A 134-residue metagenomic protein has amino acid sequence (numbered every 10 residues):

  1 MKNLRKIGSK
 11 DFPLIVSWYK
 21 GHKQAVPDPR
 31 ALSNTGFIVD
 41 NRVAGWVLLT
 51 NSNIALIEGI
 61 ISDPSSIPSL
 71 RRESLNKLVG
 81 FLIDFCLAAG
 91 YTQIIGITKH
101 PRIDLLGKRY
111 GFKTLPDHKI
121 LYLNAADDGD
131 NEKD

Functional and structural regions predicted by a protein language model:
M1-P27, H118, D128-D134: Short amphipathic alpha-helix that is part of the acyltransferase structural core
I15, Y19-I38, V43-S62: A conserved beta-strand-loop-helix scaffold within acyl/acetyltransferase catalytic domains
N34, G111-T114: Short glycine-aromatic motifs
D40-V43, G90, P116-H118: Short glycine/proline-enriched coil/turn segments at helix->beta-strand junctions
A55-G111: Acyl-donor binding region in acyl/amide transferases
K113-D127: Conserved catalytic-core motifs of GNAT/GCN5-like acyltransferases
